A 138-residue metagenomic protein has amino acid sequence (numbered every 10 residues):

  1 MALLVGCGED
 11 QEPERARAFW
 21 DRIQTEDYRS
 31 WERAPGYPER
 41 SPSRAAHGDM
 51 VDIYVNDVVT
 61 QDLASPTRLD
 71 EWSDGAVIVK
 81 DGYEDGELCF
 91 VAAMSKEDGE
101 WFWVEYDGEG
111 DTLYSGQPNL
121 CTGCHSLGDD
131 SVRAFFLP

Functional and structural regions predicted by a protein language model:
L4-G6: C-terminal motif of bacterial Sec signal peptides marking the signal peptidase cleavage site
G8-G48, V58, L63-P138: Sequence context surrounding c-type heme c attachment/ligation sites in exported
V55: His/Cys-centered metal/cofactor-coordination and adjacent catalytic loops
